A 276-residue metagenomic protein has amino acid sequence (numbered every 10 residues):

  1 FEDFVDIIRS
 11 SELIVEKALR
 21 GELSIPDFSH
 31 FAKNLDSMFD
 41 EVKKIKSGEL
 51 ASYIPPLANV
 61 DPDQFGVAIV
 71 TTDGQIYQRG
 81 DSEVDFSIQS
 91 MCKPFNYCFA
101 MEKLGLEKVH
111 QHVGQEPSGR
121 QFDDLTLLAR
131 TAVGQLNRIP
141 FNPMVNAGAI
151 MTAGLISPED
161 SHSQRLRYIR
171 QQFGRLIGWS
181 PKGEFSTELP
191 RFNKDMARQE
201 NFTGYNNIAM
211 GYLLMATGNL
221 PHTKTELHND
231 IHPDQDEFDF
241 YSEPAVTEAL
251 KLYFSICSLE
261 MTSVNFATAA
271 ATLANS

Functional and structural regions predicted by a protein language model:
F1-S10: Acidic Ca2+-chelating loop motifs
A18-M38, S47, A100-I256, V264: Active-site-adjacent helix/loop patches that line small-molecule binding or acyl-intermediate pockets
E41-K44, N275: Conserved helix-loop functional segments at active or binding sites
K43-R79: A short, well-structured edge-of-sheet supersecondary motif
D73-G74, S87-E107, A269: Active-site SXXK
R79-F86, K251-S255: Short helix/strand-bridging catalytic loops that position acidic/His residues to coordinate divalent metals and engage
V84-C92, S258-M261: Gly/Ser-rich catalytic serine loop of serine hydrolases
L252-S276: Long, repeat-rich segments with strong aromatic
